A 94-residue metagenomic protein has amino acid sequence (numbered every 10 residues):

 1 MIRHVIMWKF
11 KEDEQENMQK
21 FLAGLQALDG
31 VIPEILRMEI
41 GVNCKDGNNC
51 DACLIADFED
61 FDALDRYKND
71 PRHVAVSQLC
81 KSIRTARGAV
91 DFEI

Functional and structural regions predicted by a protein language model:
M1-A52, E59-N69, F92-I94: Short S/T/G/P-rich N-terminal loop/turn motif that feeds into the first structured element of a domain
Q19, V74-A75: Long, contiguous binding/interaction regions
K68, S77-C80: Short, flexible helix/strand-to-coil boundary loops that buttress conserved ligand/catalytic motifs in alpha/beta
R72-H73, S82: Residue-level marker of structural boundaries
